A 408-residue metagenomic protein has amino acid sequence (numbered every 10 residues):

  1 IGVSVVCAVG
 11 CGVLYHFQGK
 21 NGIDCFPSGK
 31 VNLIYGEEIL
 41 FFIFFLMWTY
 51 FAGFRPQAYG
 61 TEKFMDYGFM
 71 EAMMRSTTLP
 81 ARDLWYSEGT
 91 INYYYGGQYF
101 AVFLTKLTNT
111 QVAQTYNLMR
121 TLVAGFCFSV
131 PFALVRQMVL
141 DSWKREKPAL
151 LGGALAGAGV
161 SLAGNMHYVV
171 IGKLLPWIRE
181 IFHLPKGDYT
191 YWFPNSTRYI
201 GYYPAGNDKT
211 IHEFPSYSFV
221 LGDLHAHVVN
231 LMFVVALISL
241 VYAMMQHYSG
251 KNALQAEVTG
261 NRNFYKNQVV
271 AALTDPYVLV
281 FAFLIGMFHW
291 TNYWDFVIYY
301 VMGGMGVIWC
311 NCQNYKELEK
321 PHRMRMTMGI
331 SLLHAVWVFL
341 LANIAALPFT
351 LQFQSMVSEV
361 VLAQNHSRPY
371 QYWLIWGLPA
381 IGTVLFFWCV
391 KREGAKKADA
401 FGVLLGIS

Functional and structural regions predicted by a protein language model:
I1-N32, G329, N343-S408: Membrane-embedded, hydrophobic transmembrane alpha-helices
Q18-I34, D141-P148, H247-P276, Q313-L332 (+1 more regions): Membrane-interfacial, low-structure loops and terminal tails that flank and connect transmembrane helices in multi-pass
G19, T105, F132-L140, Y242 (+6 more regions): Membrane-water interface at transmembrane helix exits
G29-A236, V241: Active-site lumenal/periplasmic loops and adjacent helix-entry segments of GT-C-fold, multi-pass membrane
I34, E38-F42, A154-L155, D275-V280 (+3 more regions): Hydrophobic alpha-helical transmembrane segments
L46, G159-N165, I285-G286, F339-F349 (+1 more regions): Aromatic-anchored segments of alpha-helical transmembrane domains
S218-L221, L279-T291: Membrane-interface alpha helices of multi-pass inner-membrane proteins
Y300-W309: Hydrophobic transmembrane alpha-helices of multi-pass, membrane-embedded glycosylation machinery
